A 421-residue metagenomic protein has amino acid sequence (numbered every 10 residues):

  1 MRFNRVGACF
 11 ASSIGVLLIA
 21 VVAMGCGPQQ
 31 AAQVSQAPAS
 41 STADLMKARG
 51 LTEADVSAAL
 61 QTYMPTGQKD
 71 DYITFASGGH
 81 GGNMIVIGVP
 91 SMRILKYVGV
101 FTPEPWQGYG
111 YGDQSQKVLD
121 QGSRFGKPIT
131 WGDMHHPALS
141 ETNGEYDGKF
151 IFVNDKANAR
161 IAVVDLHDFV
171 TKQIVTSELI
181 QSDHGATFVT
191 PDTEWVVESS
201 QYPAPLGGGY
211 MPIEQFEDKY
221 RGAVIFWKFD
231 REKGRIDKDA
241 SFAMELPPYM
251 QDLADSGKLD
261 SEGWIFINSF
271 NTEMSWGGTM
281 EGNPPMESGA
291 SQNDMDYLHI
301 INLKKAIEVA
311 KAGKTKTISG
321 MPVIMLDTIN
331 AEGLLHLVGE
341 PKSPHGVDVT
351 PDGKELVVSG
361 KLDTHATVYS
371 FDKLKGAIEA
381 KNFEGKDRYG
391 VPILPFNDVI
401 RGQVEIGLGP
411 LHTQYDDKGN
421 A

Functional and structural regions predicted by a protein language model:
R2-I14: Bacterial N-terminal signal peptides that target proteins for export
L17: Acyl-group handoff/entry surfaces in thioester-processing enzymes
V21-G25: C-terminal motif of bacterial Sec signal peptides marking the signal peptidase cleavage site
G27-A421: Predominantly soluble domains enriched in secretory-pathway, periplasmic, or organellar proteins
